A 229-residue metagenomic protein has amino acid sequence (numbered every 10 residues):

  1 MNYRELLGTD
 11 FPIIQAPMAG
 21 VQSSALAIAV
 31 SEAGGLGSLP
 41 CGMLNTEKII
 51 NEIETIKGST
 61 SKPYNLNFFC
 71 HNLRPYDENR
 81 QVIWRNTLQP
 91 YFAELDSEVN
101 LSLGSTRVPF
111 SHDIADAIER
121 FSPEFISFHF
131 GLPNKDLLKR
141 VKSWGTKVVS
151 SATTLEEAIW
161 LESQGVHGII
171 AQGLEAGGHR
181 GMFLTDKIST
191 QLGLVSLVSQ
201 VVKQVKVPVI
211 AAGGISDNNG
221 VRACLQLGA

Functional and structural regions predicted by a protein language model:
M1-Q204: Active-site entrance/lid segments in N-terminal catalytic domains of soluble metabolic enzymes
T190-Q226: Active-site/ligand-binding-proximal alpha/beta "capping" segment
